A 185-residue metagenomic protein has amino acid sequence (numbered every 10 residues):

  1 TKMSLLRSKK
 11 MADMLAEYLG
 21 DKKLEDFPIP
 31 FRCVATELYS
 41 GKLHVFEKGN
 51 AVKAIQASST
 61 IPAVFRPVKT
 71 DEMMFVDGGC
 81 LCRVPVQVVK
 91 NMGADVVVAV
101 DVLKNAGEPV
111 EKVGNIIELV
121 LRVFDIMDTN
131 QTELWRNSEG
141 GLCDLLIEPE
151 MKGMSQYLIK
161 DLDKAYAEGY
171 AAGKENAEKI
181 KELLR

Functional and structural regions predicted by a protein language model:
T1-R185: Patatin-like phospholipase
